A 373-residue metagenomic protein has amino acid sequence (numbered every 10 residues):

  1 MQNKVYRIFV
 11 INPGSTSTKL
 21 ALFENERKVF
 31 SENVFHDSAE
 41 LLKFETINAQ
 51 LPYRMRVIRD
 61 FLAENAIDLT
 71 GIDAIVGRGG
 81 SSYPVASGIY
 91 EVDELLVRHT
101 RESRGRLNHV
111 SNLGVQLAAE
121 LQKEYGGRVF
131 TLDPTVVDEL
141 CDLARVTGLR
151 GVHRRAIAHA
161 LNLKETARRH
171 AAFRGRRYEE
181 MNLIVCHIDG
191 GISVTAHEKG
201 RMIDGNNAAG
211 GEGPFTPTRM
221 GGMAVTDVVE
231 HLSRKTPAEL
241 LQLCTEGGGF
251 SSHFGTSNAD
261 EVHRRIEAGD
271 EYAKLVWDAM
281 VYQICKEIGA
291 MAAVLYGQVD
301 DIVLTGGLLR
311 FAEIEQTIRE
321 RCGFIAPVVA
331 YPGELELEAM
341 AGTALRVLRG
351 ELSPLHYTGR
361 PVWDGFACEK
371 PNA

Functional and structural regions predicted by a protein language model:
I8-A49: Short glycine-rich, Thr/Ser-proximal phosphate-binding strand/loop in the N-terminal lobe of ATP-dependent enzymes
D60-D73, F173-R177, I288-D300: Phosphate/pyrophosphate-binding loops at sites that engage ATP/ADP/AMP, CoA/4′-phosphopantetheine, polyphosphate
L62-V110, R128, V136-G148: Short beta-strand-loop/turn "lid" adjacent to the catalytic site in phosphate-handling enzymes
N112-A119, T131, V146, G151-N182 (+4 more regions): Glycine-rich phosphate-binding loop plus the immediately following alpha-helix
Q242-G297: Adenine-nucleotide phosphate-binding core of ATP-dependent small-molecule kinases
V299-I318: Glycine-rich phosphate-binding loops at beta-strand->alpha-helix junctions
A312, Q316-G342: Conserved phosphate-binding/catalytic loops in two-lobed NTP-binding clefts
P332-A373: Structural signal for terminal/edge beta-strands and the immediately following C-terminal loop/tail that closes
